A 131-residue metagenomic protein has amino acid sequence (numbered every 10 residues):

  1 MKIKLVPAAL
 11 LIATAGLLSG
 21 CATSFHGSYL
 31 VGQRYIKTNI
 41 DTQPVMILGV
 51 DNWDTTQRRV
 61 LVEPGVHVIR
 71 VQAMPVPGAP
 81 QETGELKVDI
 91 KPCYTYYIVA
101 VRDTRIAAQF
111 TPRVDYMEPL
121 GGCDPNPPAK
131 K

Functional and structural regions predicted by a protein language model:
M1-A22: Sec-dependent bacterial lipoprotein signal peptides
C21-K131: Short loop/turn and low-complexity linker motifs enriched in small/turn-promoting residues
